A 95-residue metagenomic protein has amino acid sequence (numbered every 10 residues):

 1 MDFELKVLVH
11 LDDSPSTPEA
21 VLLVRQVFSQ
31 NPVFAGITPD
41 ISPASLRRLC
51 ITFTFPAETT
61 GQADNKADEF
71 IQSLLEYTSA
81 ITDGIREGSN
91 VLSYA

Functional and structural regions predicted by a protein language model:
M1, V33-R47: Short edge beta-strands and adjacent turn/loop segments
M1-V21: Short, extreme N-terminal segment that most often corresponds to the first beta-strand
P15-A35: Short amphipathic alpha-helix segments
L22, Q26, P39, N90-Y94: Hydrophobic transmembrane signal anchors and adjacent membrane-proximal interface regions, especially in viral
N31-I37, I71-L75: Short amphipathic alpha-helical surface micro-motifs
P43-A95: Acidic, low-complexity intrinsically disordered segments
